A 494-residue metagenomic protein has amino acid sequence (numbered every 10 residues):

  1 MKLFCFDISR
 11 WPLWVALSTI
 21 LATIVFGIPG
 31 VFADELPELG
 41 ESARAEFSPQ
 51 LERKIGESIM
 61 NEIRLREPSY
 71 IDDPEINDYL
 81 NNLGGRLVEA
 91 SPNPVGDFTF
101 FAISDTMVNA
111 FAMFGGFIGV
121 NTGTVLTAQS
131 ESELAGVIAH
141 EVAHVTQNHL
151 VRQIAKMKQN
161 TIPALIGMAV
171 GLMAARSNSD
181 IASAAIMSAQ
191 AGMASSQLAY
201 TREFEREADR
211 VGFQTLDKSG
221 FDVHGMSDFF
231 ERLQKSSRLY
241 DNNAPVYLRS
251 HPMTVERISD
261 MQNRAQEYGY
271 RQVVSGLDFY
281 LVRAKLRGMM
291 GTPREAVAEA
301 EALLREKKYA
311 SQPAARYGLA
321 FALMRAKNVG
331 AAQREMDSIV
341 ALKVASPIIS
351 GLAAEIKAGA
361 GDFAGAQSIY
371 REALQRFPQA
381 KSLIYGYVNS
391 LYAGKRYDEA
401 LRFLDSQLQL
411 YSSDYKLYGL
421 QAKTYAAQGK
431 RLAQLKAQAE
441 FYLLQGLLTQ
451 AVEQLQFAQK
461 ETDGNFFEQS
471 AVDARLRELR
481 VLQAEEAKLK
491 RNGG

Functional and structural regions predicted by a protein language model:
K2-F111, S236-L239, A298, V329 (+6 more regions): Hydrophobic or amphipathic, alpha-helical segments that drive membrane association/targeting
L39-E46, E57, S69, D78 (+6 more regions): Extracytoplasmic and endomembrane cell-envelope/extracellular-matrix remodeling and assembly machinery
V120, G136-H144, N148, A208: Active-site recognition of the HExxH zinc-binding catalytic motif
T122-G136: Short pre-active-site segment immediately N-terminal to the catalytic Zn-binding motif
S132, V142-Q159, S177: Catalytic Zn2+-binding segment of zinc metalloproteases
I162-S177, A184-S195: Membrane-active amphipathic alpha-helices enriched in small hydrophobic residues
